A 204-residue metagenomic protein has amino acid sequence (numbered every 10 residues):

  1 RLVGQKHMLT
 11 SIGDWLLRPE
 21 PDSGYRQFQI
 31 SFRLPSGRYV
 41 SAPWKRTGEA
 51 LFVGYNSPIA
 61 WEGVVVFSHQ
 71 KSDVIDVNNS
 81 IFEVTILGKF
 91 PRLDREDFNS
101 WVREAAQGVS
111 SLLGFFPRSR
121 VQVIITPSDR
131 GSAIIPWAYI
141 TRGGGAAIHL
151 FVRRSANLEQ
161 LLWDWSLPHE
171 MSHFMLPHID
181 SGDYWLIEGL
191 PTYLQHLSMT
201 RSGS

Functional and structural regions predicted by a protein language model:
R1-V3: A surface-exposed beta-strand-loop module
T10-S11, A60, V66-V77: Edge strands and adjacent loops of beta-rich recognition modules
D14-P21, Y25-A42, V53-A60, K89-V121 (+1 more regions): Zn2+-dependent metallopeptidase catalytic core
F28, D164, G189: Residue-level detector of short, conserved catalytic/binding motifs and their immediate flanks
F52-N56, A60-E62, I187, S204: Active-site cradle of extracellular carbohydrate-active enzymes
K71-I179, D183: Juxtacatalytic substrate-recognition/specificity segment
A138-I140, G145, S181-S204: Post-HExxH zinc-binding segment in Zn-dependent metallohydrolases
